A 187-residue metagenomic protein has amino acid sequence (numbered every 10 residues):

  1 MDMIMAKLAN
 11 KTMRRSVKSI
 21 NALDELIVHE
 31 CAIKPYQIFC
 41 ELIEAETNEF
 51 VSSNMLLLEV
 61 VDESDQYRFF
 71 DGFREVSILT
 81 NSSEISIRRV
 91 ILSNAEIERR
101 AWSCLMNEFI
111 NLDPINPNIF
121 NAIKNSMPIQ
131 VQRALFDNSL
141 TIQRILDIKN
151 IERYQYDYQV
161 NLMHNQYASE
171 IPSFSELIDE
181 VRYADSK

Functional and structural regions predicted by a protein language model:
M1, T80-A95, M163-P172: A signal for specific C-terminal beta-sheet/loop modules enriched in small/flexible residues with GP/PG/PP motifs
M1-R88: Short, charged/polar connector segments at secondary-structure boundaries
T12-K18, V28-P35, I115, I123 (+2 more regions): Non-membrane alpha-helical secondary structure
A32-P35, L105, E152: A general marker of short, structured functional hotspots
T47, V131-Q132, L177: Generic structural signal of hydrophobic/aromatic residues within well-ordered alpha-helices of folded domains
S86-N150: Amphipathic, charge-rich alpha-helical segments that serve as recognition/docking helices
N138-I142, D147-K187: Amphipathic alpha-helical "recognition" segments
